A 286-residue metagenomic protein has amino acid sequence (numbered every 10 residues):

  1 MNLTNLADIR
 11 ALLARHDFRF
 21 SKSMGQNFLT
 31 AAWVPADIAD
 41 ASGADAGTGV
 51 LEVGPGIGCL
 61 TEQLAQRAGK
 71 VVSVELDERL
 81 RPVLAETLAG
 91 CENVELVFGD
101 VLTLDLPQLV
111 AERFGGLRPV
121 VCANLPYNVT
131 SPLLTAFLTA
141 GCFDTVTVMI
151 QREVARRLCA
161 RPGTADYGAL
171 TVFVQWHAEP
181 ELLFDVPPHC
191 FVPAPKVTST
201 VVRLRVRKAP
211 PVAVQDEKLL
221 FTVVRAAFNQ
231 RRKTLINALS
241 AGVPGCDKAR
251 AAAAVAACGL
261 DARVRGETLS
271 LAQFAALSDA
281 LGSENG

Functional and structural regions predicted by a protein language model:
M1-A226, A256, E267, A276-G286: Catalytic cores of RNA-modifying enzymes
S240-G245: Short helix-coil junctions and helix-kink-helix linkers
K248-A251: Short amphipathic alpha-helix in the helical subdomain of ABC transporter nucleotide-binding domains
A253-A262: Short helix/strand-capping connector loops at secondary-structure junctions
